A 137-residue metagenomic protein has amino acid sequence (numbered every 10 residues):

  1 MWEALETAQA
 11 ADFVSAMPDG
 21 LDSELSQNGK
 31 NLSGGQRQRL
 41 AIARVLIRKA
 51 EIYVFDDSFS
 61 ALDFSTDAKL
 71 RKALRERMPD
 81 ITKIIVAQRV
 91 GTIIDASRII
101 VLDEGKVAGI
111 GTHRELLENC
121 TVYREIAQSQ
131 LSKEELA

Functional and structural regions predicted by a protein language model:
M1-Q27, R71-K72, D80: ABC ATPase nucleotide-binding domain helical subdomain, centered on the C-loop/LSGGQ "ABC signature"
A16-G20, K72, D80, I94-A137: C-terminal portion of ABC ATPase nucleotide-binding domains
S23-R37, S60: Conserved ABC ATPase signature
S33-G34, L40-V45, K69, I85: ABC ATPase nucleotide-binding domain "signature" region
I47-E51: A short, proline-enriched helix->beta-strand linker immediately N-terminal to the Walker B motif in ABC-type P-loop
Y53-D57: Catalytic Walker B motif of ABC-type/P-loop ATPase nucleotide-binding domains
F64-S65: Helix N-cap at the start of a conserved alpha-helix in ABC-type nucleotide-binding domains
E76-A87, I93: Conserved catalytic loops of ABC-family nucleotide-binding domains
